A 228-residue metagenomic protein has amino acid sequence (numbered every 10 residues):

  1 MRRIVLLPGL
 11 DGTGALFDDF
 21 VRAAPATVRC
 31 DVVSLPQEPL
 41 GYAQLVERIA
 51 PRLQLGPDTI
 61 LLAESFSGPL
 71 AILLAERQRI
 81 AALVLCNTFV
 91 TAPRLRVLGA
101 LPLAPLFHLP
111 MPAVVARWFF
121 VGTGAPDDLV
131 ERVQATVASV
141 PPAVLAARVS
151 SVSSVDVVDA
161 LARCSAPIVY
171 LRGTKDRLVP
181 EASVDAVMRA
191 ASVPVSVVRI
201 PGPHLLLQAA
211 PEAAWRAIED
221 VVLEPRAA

Functional and structural regions predicted by a protein language model:
M1-P39: Conserved HGGG/HGGXW glycine-rich cap/lid loop of the alpha/beta-hydrolase fold
D19, A166, P180-R189: Short alpha-helix in the alpha/beta-hydrolase fold that links the catalytic acid
Y42, E76-P110: Flexible "cap/lid" loop of the alpha/beta hydrolase fold
Y42, G202-W215: Catalytic histidine-centered segment of alpha/beta-hydrolase-like enzymes
L62-S67, A71: Gly/Ala-rich beta-loop-alpha elbow adjacent to hydrolase catalytic centers
P112-A162: Conserved alpha/beta-hydrolase catalytic His-Asp/Glu region
C164, Y170-R172, D176: Short beta-strand/loop motif that positions the catalytic acidic residue of the alpha/beta-hydrolase fold
K175-V179, L205: Acidic catalytic loop of the alpha/beta-hydrolase fold
